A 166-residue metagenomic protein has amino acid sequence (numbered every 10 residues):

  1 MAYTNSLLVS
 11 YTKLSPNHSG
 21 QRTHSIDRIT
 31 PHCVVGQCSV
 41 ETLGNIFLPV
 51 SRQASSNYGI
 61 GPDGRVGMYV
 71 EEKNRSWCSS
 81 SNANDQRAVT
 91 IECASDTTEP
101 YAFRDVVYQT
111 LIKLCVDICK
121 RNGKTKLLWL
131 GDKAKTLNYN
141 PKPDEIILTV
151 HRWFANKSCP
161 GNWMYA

Functional and structural regions predicted by a protein language model:
M1-D85: N-terminal catalytic cores of peptidoglycan-degrading enzymes
A2-T12, H18-T23, T97-A166: Basic/polar, cationic surfaces and motifs that engage anionic cell-wall and phosphate/carboxylate ligands
R28, A88-T90, I147-T149: Structural preference for beta-strand elements that scaffold enzyme active sites
V35, E72, N82-P100, V116-K120 (+1 more regions): Cell-envelope and extracellular/periplasmic
I60-G64, A88-T90, K120-T125: Short C-terminal domain-edge/linker segments immediately following a structured domain
E71-S79, R87, V116, T125-L127 (+1 more regions): A broad "ordered helical/assembly scaffold" signature
